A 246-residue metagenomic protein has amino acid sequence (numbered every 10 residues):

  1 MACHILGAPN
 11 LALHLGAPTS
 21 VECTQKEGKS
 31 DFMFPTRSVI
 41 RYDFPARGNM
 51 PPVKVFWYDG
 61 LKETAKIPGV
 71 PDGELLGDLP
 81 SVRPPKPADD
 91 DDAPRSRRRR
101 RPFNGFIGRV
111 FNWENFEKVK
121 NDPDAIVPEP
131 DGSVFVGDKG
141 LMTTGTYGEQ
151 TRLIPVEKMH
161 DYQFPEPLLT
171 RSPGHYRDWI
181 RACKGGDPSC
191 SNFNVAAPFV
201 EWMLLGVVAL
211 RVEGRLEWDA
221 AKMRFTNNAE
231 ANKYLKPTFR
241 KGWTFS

Functional and structural regions predicted by a protein language model:
M1-N194, V200-S246: Contiguous beta-strand/loop segments that form the cofactor/metal-binding neighborhood of enzyme cores
